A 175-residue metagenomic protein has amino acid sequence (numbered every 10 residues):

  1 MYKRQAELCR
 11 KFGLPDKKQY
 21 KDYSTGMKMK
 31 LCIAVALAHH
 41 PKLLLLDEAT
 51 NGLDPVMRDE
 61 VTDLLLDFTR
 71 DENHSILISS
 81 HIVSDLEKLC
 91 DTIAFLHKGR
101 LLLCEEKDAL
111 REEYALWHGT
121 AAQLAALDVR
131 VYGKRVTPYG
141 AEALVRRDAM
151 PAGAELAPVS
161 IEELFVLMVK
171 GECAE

Functional and structural regions predicted by a protein language model:
Y2, C9, T62, R111 (+1 more regions): Conserved protein kinase catalytic domain
K3-S84, K88-H97: ABC transporter nucleotide-binding domains
G13, A115, A122, V169-K170: A generic structural signal for secondary-structure junctions that act as hinges or helix/strand caps at the edges
L31, A121, R147-A149: Non-catalytic surface loops within mature trypsin-like serine protease
L44-L45, Q123-L127, A149-G153: Short, surface-exposed beta-strand/loop "edge" segments at domain boundaries and coil↔beta transitions
T62-V145: ABC transporter nucleotide-binding domain
Y132-E175: C-terminal coupling/interaction segments
